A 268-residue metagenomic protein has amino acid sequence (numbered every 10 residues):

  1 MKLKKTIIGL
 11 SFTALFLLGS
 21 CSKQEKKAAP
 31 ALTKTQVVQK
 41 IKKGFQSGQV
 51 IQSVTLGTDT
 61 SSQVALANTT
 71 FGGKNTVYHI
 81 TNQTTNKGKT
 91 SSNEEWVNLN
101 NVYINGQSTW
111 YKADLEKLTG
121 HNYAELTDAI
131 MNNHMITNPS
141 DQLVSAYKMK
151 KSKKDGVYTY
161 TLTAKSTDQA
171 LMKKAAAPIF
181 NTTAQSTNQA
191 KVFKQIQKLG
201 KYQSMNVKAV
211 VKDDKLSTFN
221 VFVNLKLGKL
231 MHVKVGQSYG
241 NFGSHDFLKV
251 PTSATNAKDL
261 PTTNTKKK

Functional and structural regions predicted by a protein language model:
M1-I8: Bacterial N-terminal signal peptides that target proteins for export
S11: Short, structured surface segments that line ligand/substrate-binding pockets
L17-S20: C-terminal motif of bacterial Sec signal peptides marking the signal peptidase cleavage site
S22-K268: Subset-of-secretome marker
